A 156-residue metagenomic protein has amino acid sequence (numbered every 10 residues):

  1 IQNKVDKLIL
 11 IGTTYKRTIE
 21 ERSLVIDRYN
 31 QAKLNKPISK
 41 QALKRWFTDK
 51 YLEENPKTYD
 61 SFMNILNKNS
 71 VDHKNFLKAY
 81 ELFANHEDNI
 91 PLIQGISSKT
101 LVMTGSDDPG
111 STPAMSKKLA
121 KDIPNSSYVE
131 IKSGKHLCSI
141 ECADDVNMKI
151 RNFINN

Functional and structural regions predicted by a protein language model:
N3, S97-S98, N125: Active-site acidic short loop of glycosyltransferases
V5-N35: Flexible "cap/lid" loop of the alpha/beta hydrolase fold
I19-S23, K36-Q94: Conserved alpha/beta-hydrolase catalytic His-Asp/Glu region
A42, Y80, L119, V146 (+2 more regions): Hydrophobic "lid"/C-terminal helical patch of Rossmann-like NAD(P)-dependent dehydrogenase/epimerase domains
I96, V102-T104: Short beta-strand/loop motif that positions the catalytic acidic residue of the alpha/beta-hydrolase fold
S98, T112-K121: Short alpha-helix in the alpha/beta-hydrolase fold that links the catalytic acid
S106-S111: Acidic catalytic loop of the alpha/beta-hydrolase fold
S126-N156: Catalytic active-site module of serine/aspartate enzymes centered on a nucleophile-bearing elbow/loop
